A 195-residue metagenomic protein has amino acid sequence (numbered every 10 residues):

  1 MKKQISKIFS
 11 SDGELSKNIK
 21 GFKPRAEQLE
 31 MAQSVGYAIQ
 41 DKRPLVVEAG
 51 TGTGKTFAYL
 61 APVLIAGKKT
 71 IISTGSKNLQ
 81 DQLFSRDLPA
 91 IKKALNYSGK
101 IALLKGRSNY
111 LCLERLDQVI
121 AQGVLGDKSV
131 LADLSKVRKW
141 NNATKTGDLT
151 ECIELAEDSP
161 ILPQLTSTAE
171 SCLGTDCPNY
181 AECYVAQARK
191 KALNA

Functional and structural regions predicted by a protein language model:
K2-S16, K69-T70, T74-N194: A substrate-engagement module of RecA-like helicase motors
K2-V46: Conserved pre-motif I regulatory segment
G21-P24, E48-T51, L173-C183: Short, flexible loop segments at the rims of nucleotide/cofactor-binding pockets, characterized by
R25, L29, T51-F57, S73 (+2 more regions): Conserved structured core elements
A32-Q33, Y59-L60, Y184-A188: A generic local structural motif
G36-Y37, T56-K69, R86-A90: Walker A/P-loop NTP-binding motif
D41-L45, A66-I71: Short, surface-exposed connector motifs at secondary-structure boundaries
D41-Y59: Walker A/P-loop
